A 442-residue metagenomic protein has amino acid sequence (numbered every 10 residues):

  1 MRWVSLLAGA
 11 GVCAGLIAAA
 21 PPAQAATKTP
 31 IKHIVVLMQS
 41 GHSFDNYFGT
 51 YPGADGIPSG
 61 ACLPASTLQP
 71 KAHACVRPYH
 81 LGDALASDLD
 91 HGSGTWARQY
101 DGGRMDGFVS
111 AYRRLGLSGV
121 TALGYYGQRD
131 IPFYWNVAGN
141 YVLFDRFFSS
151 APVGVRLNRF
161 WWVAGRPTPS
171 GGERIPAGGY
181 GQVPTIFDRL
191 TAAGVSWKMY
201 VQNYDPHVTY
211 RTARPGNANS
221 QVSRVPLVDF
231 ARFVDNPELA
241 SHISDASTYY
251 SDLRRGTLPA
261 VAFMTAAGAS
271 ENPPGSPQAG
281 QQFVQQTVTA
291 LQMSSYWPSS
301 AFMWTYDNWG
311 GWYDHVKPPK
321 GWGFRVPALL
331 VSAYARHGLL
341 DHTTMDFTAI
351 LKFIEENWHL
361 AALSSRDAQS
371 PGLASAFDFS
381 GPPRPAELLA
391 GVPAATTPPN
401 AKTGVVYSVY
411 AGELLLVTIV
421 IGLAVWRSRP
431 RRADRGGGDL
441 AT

Functional and structural regions predicted by a protein language model:
M1-A8: Bacterial N-terminal signal peptides that target proteins for export
C13-P22: C-terminal segment of classical bacterial N-terminal signal peptides
A23-T442: N-terminal pro-sequences and low-complexity stem/linker regions of secreted or lumenal proteins
